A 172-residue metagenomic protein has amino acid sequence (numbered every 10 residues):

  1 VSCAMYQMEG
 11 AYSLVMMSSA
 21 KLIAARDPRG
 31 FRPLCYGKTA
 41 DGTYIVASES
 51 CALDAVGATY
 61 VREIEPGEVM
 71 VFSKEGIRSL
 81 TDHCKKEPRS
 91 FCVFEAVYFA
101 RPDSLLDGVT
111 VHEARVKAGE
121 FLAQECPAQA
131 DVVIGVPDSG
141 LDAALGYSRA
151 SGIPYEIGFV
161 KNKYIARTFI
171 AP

Functional and structural regions predicted by a protein language model:
V1-P66, V71-D131, V136: Conserved short alpha-helical segments that host acidic/polar catalytic motifs at enzyme active sites
K21, S139, A150, Y164-I165: Flexible domain-boundary/linker segments
P28, R149-A150: Residues at alpha-helix termini
E65, A150-S151: Short, structured coil segments at secondary-structure junctions
C84, G140, N162: Residue-level detector of flexible, active-site-proximal loop/helix-junction positions within diverse enzyme catalytic
P137-A143: Gly/Ser/Thr-rich loops at beta-strand to alpha-helix junctions that form or flank small-molecule/cofactor-binding
G146: Active-site diphosphate/adenylate-binding microenvironment
I153-P172: Short, glycine/charge-rich flexible loops or terminal/linker lids adjacent to PRPP-binding catalytic cores
